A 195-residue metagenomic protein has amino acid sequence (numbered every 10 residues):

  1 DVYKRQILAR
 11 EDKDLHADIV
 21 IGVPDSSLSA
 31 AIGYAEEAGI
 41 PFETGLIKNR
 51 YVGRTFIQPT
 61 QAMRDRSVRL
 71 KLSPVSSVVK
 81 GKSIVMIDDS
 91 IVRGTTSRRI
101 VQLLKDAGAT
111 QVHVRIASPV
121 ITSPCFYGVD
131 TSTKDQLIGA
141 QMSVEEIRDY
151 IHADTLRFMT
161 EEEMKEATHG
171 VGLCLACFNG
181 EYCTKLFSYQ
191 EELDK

Functional and structural regions predicted by a protein language model:
V2-Y3: Short, small-residue-biased leader/transition segments that mark boundaries at the very start of proteins
L8, V20, Y34, V112: Conserved hydrophobic/aromatic pocket- or pore-lining residues that grip, position, or stack substrates in active sites
L15-S26: Short glycine-rich phosphate-binding loop at a beta-alpha junction
I19, V85, H113-R115: A structural signal for isolated positions on well-ordered beta-strands in alpha/beta enzyme cores
D25, G33-A35: Active-site diphosphate/adenylate-binding microenvironment
G39-V85, T95, T122-S132: Short, glycine/charge-rich flexible loops or terminal/linker lids adjacent to PRPP-binding catalytic cores
I84-L104: A phosphate-binding catalytic loop at a beta-strand-loop-alpha-helix junction that coordinates phosphoryl groups
Q102-K195: PRPP-dependent phosphoribosyltransferase catalytic core
